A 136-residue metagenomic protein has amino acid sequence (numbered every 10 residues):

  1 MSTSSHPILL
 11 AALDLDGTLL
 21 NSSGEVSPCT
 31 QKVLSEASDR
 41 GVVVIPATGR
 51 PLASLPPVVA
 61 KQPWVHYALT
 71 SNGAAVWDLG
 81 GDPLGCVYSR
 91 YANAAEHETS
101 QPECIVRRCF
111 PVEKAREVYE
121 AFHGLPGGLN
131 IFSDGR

Functional and structural regions predicted by a protein language model:
M1-S4: Eukaryotic N-terminal low-complexity, Ser/Thr- and Lys/Arg-rich leader segments that predominantly function as
P7-L9, V65: Short loop/turn microsegments at loop-to-beta-strand junctions
L9-S23: Asp-based phosphoryl-transfer active-site loop
T30-R136: Active-site phosphate-binding/coordination module
